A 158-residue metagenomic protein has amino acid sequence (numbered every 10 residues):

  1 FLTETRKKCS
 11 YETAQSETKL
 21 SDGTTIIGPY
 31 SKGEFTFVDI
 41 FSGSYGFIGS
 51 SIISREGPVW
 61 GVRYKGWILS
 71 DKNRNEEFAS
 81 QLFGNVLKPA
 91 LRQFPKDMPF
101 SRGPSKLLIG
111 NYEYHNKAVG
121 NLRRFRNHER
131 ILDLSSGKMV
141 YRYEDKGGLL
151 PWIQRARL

Functional and structural regions predicted by a protein language model:
F1-L158: Cysteine-centric segments in proteins
